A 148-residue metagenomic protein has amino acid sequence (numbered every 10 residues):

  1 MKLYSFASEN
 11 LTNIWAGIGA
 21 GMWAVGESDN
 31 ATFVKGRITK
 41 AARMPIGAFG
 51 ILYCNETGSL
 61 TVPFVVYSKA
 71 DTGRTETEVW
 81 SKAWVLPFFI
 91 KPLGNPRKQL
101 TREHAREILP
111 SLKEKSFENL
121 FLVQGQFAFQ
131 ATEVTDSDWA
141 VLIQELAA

Functional and structural regions predicted by a protein language model:
M1-I46, A83, P110, T132-A148: Compositionally biased, charged N-terminal/linker segments
N10-N13, N30, N55, N95 (+1 more regions): Detector for Asparagine
N13-I14, S59, D71-R74: Eukaryotic short linear interaction motifs
A42-R43, N55, E76-W80: Short histidine-centered beta-strand/loop micro-motifs that create catalytic or ligand/metal-coordination sites
Y53-S59: Short, charged beta-turn/beta-strand-edge "cap" motif at the junction between a beta-strand and an adjacent loop
V62: Glycine-rich catalytic cores of cysteine/serine-nucleophile enzymes that process amide/ester linkages in cell-envelope
V65-T132: Aromatic- and Lys/Arg-enriched surface recognition patch
